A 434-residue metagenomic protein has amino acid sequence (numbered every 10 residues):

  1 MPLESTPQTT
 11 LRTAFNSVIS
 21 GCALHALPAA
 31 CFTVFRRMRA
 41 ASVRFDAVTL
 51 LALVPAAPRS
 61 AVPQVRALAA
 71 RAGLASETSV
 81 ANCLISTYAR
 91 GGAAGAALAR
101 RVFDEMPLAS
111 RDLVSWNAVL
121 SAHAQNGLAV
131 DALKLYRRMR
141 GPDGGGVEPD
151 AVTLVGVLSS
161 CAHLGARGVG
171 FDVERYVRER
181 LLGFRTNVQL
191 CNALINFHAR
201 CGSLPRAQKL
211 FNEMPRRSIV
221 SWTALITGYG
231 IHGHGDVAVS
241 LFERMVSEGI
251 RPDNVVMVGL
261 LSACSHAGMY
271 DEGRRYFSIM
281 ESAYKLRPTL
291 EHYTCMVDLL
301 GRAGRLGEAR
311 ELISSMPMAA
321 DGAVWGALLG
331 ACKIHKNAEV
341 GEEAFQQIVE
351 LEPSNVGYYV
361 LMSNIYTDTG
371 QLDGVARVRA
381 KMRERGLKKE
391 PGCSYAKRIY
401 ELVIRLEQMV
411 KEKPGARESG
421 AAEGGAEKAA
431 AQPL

Functional and structural regions predicted by a protein language model:
M1-L434: Terminal (and in a subset, N-terminal) low-complexity or junction segments at the ends of helical repeat RNA-binding
